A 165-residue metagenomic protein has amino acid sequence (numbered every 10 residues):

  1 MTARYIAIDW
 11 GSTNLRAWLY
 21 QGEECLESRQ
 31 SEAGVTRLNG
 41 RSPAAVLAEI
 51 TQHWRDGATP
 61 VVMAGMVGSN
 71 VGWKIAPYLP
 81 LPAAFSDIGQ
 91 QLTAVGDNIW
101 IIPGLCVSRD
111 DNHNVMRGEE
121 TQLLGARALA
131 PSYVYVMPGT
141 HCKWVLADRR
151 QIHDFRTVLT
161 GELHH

Functional and structural regions predicted by a protein language model:
R4-S42: Short glycine-rich, Thr/Ser-proximal phosphate-binding strand/loop in the N-terminal lobe of ATP-dependent enzymes
Y5-D9, P60-V62, Y133-M137: Short glycine-aspartate micro-motif
G11-R16, V67-S69, T140-K143: Gly/Ser/Thr-rich loops at beta-strand to alpha-helix junctions that form or flank small-molecule/cofactor-binding
L19-Y20, K74-A76, A147-R150: Short amphipathic alpha-helical segments
L38, C106-H165: Glycine-rich phosphate-binding loop plus the immediately following alpha-helix
R41-W54: Short, well-ordered amphipathic alpha-helical segments that serve as non-catalytic structural scaffolds within diverse
W54-M116: Short beta-strand-loop/turn "lid" adjacent to the catalytic site in phosphate-handling enzymes
